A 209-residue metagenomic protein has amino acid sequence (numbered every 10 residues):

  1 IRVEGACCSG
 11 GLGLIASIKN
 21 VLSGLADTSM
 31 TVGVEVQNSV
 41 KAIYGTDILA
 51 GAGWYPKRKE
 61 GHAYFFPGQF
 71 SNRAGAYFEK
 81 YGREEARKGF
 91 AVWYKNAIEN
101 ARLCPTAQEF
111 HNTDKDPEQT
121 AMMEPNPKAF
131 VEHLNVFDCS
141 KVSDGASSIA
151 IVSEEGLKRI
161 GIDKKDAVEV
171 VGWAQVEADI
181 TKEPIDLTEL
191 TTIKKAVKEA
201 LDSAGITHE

Functional and structural regions predicted by a protein language model:
I1-V32, V36-Q69, T113-C139, V176-A178 (+1 more regions): Conserved catalytic cysteine-centered active-site region of acyl-thioester-dependent Claisen-condensing enzymes
E4-E35, G68-A107, I149-G156: Active-site-proximal alpha-helical scaffold in enzymes
V40-T46, R102-T106, T181-E183: Short acidic, glycine/serine/threonine-rich loops at helix termini
A52-E60, K80, K88-N96, K128-E199 (+1 more regions): Condensing-enzyme catalytic core mediating Claisen C-C bond formation in acyl metabolism
N100-T120: C-terminal ends of transmembrane alpha-helices and the immediately adjacent extracellular/lumenal or cytosolic loop
A204-E209: C-terminal structural cap/anchor segments
